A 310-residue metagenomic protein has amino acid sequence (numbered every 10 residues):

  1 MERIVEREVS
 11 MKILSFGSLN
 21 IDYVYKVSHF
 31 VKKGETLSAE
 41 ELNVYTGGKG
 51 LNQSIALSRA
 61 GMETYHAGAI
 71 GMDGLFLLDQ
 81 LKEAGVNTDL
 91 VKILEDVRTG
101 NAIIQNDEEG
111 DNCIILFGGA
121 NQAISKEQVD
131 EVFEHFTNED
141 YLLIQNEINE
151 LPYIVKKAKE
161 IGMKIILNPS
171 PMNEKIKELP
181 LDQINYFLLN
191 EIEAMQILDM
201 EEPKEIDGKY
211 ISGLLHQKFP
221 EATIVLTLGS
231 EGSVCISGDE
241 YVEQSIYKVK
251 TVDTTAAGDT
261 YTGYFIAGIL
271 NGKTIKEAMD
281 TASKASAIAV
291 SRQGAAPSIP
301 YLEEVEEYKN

Functional and structural regions predicted by a protein language model:
R3-R7, E174, E205-N310: Conserved phosphate-binding/catalytic region of the ribokinase-like
I4, I13, K33-N101, E303 (+1 more regions): Substrate-binding N-lobe of the ribokinase-like
E6-K33: Positively charged, low-complexity intrinsically disordered leader regions
R7-F16, D79-I93, Q105-V242: Ribokinase/PfkB-type carbohydrate-kinase core domain
L19, K49, T260: Active-site metal-binding loops of divalent metal-dependent hydrolases
N20, G71-G74, E108, G119: Short, glycine/serine-rich, charged loops/turns that create anion-binding and catalytic segments at active sites
V24, I115, Q196-L198, A289 (+1 more regions): Residues that scaffold the ATP/ADP-binding catalytic core of kinase and kinase-like folds
V31-A39, N190, V242-S245: Short glycine/proline- and charge-enriched loop/turn segments that cap or connect secondary-structure elements
